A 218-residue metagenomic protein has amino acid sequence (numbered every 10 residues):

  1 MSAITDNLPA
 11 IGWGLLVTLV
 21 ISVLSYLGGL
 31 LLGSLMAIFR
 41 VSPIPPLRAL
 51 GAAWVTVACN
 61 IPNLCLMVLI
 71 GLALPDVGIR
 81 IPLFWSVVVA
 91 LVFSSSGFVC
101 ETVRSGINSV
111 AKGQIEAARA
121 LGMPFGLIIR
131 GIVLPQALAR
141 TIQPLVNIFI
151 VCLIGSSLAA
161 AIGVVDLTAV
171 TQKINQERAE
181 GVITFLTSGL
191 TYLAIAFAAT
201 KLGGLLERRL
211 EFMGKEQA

Functional and structural regions predicted by a protein language model:
M1-A218: Transmembrane alpha-helices and adjacent helix-loop boundaries
